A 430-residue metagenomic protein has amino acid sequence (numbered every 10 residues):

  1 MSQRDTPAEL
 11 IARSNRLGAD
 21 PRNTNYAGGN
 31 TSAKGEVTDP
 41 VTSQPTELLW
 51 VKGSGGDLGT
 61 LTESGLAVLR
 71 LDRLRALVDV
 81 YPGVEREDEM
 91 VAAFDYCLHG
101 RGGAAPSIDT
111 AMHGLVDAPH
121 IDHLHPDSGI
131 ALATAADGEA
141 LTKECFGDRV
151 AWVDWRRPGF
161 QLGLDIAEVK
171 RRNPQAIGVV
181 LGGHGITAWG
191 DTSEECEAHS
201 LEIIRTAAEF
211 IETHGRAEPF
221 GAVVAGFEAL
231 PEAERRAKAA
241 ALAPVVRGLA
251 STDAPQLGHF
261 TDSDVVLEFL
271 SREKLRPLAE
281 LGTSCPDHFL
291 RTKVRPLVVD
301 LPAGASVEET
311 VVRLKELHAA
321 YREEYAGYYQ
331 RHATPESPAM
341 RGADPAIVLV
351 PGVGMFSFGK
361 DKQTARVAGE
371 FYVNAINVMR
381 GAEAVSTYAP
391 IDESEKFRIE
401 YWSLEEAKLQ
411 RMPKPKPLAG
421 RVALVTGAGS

Functional and structural regions predicted by a protein language model:
M1-L424: Glycine-rich flexible loops
G429-S430: Conserved glycine-rich cofactor-binding loop
